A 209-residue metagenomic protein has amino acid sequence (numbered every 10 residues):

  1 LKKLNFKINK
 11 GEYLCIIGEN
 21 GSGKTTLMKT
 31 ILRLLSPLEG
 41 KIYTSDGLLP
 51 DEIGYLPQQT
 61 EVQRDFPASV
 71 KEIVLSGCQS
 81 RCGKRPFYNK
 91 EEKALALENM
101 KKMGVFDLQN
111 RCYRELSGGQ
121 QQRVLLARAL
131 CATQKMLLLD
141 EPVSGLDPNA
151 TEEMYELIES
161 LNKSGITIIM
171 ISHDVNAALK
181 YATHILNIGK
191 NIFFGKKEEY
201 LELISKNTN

Functional and structural regions predicted by a protein language model:
L32: Helix-to-loop junction immediately C-terminal to a conserved catalytic motif
K90-L108: Conserved ABC ATPase "signature" region
C112-L116, Q120: Conserved ABC ATPase signature
L137-D140: Catalytic Walker B motif of ABC-type/P-loop ATPase nucleotide-binding domains
P148-A150: Helix N-cap at the start of a conserved alpha-helix in ABC-type nucleotide-binding domains
S172-H173: H-loop/switch region of ABC-family ATPase nucleotide-binding domains
K190-N209: Conserved beta-strand-loop-alpha-helix hinge in the C-terminal portion of ABC ATPase nucleotide-binding domains
